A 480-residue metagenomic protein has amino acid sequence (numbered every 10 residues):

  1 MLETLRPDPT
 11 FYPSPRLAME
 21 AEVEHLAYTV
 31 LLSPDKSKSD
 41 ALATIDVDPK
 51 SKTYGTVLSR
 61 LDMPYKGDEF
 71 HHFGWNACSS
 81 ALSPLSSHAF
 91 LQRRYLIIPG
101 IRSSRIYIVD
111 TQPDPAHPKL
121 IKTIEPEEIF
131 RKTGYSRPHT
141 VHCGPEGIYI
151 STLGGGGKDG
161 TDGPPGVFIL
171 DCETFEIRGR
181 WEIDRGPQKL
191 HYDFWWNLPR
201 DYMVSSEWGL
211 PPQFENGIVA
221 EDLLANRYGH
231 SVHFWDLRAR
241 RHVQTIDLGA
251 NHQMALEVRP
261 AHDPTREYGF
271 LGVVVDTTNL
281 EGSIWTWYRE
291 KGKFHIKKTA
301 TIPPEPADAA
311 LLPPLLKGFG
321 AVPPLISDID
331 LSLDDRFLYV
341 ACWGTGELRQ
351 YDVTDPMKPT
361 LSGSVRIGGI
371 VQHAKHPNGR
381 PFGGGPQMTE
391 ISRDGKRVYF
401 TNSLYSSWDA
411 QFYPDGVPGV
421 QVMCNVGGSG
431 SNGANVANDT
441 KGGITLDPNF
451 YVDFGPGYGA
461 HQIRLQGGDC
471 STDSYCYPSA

Functional and structural regions predicted by a protein language model:
L2-P7, A18-L91, I97-E125, G160-D162 (+1 more regions): Beta-propeller domains
L2-V23, E69-Q92, G134-P145, W195-D201 (+5 more regions): Structural signature of eukaryotic scaffold interfaces centered on beta-propeller domains
R16, A21-E22, T29-K36, S83-R94 (+6 more regions): Short, conserved, GDST-rich strand-edge loop motifs in beta-rich repeat architectures
T44-T53, I108-K119, C172-F175, F234-R240 (+4 more regions): Short loop/turn segments immediately following beta-strands, especially the blade-tip and inter-blade linker loops
T56-W75, I121-G134, R180-K189, H242-Q253 (+3 more regions): Surface-exposed loop and turn segments in beta-propeller and other repeat-based domains that flank or scaffold
D110-L198: Asp-box/WD-like beta-propeller blade repeats and closely related beta-sheet repeat scaffolds
D184-P356: Beta-propeller domains
